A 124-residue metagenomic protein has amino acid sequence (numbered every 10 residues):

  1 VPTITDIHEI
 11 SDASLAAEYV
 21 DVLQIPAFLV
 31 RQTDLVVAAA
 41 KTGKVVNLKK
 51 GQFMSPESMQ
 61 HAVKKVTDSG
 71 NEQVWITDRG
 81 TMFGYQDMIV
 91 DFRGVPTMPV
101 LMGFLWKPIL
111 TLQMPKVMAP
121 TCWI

Functional and structural regions predicted by a protein language model:
V1-Q24, Q32-L35: N-terminal active-site wall of soluble small-molecule enzyme domains
T5-D6, I25-F28, G51, F83-D87 (+1 more regions): Glycine- and other small-residue-rich loops at beta-strand/loop junctions that grip anionic moieties
A13, M82-F83, T111-P115: Short, active-site-adjacent cap segments at secondary-structure transitions
L15, S58, K116: Short acidic, gly/pro-rich beta-turn/loop elements at beta-sheet edges and active-site/ligand-binding grooves
Y19-D21, A39-K41, A62-K64, A119-C122: Short low-complexity, flexible loop/linker segments enriched in glycine and/or proline with clustered acidic
R31, L35-P108: Catalytic alpha/beta core domains of metabolic enzymes, predominantly
I109-I124: C-terminal helical cap(s) of enzyme catalytic domains, especially alpha/beta-barrels
